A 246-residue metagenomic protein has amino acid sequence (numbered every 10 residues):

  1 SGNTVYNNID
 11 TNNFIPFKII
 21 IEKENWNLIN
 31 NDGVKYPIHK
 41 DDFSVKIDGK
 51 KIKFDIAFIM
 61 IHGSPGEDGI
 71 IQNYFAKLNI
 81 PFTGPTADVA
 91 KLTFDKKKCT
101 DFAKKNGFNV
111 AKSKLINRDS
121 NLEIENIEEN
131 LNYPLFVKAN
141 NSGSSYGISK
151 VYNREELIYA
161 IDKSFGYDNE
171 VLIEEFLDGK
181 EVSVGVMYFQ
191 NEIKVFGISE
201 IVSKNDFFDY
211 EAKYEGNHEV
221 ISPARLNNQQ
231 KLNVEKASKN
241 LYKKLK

Functional and structural regions predicted by a protein language model:
S1, S238, Y242-K246: Short, intrinsically disordered, charge-balanced linker/junction segments flanking boundaries in proteins
S1-D88, L92-F94, K98, N117-E125: ATP-binding N-terminal substructure of ATP-dependent carboxylate-amine bond-forming enzymes
I15, P81, N109-K112, K194: Conserved beta-strand segments of alpha/beta enzyme cores
I21, N31, I61-G63, S113 (+3 more regions): Fold-independent oxyanion-binding glycine-rich loops and adjacent beta-strand/coil segments at enzyme active sites
I47, K51-I52, A90-K180: Active-site nucleotide/adenylate-binding loops and adjacent lid/helix of ATP-dependent enzymes
Y152-K236, L241: Phosphate-binding site of ATP-dependent enzymes
